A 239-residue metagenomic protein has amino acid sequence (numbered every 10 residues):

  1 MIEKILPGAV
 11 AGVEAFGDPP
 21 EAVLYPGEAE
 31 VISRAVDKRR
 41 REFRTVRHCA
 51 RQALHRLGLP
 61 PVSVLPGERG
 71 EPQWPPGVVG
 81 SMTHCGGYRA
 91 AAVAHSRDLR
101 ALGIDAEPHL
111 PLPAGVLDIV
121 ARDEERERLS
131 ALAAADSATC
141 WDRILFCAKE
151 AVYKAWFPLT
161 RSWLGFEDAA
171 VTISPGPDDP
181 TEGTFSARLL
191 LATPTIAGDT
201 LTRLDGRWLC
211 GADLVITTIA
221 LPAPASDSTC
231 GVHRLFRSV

Functional and structural regions predicted by a protein language model:
M1-V239: Core catalytic alpha/beta fold that binds nucleotide/phospho-ligands
